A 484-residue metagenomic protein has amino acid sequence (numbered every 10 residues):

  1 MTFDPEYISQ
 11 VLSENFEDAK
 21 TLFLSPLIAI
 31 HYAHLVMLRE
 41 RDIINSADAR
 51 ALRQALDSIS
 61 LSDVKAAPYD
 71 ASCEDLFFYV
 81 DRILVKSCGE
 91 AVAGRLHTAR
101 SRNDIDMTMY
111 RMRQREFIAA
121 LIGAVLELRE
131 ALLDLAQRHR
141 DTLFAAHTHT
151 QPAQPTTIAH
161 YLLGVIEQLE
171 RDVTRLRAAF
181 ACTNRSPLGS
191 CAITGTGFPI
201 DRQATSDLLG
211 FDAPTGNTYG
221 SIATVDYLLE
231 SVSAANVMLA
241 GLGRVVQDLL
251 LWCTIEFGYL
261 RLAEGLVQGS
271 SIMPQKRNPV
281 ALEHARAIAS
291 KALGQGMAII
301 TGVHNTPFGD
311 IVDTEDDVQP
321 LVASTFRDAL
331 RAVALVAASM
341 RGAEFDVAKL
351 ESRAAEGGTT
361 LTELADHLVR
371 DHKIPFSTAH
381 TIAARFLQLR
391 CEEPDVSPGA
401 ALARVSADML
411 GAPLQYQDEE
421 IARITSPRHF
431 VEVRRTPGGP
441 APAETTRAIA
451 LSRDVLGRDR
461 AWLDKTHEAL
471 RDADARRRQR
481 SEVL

Functional and structural regions predicted by a protein language model:
M1-G195, I200-R202, L266-G269, V280 (+1 more regions): A helix-coil-helix interface module used to build multimeric assemblies and to scaffold catalytic/cofactor sites
M1-I30, M273-L484: Glycine-rich cofactor/substrate-binding loops
V36, E40, L61-K65, V85 (+18 more regions): Charged/polar positions within long, soluble alpha-helices
I43-I44, G258, I374: Conserved hydrophobic residue
D48-A51, A204, E363, T378: An acidic, carboxylate-rich microenvironment
Q54-S62, V225, R385-L389: A short structural micro-motif
R102, T215-Y219, G357, A365: A structural signal for small-residue-enriched, beta-sheet-centric alpha/beta enzyme cores and oligomeric scaffold folds
M107-G123, Q137, Q151-P307, D313-R331 (+1 more regions): Charged, flexible cofactor/metal-binding loops and thiol motifs
